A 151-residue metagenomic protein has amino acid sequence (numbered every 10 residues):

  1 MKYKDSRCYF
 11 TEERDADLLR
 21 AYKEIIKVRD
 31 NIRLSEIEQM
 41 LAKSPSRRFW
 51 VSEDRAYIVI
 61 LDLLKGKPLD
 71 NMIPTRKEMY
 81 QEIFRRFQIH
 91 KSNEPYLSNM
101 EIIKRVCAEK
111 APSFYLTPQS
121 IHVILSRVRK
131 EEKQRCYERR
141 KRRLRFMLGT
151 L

Functional and structural regions predicted by a protein language model:
M1-K27, L34-Q39, K43-N93, C136-L151: Basic, amphipathic alpha-helix used for nucleic-acid engagement in HTH/winged-helix/SANT-Myb modules and analogous
I37-R47, E101-S113: DNA-recognition alpha helix
K77, Y96-L97, Y115: Short, well-ordered coil↔helix boundary/capping segments
C107-Q134: Terminal recognition/anchoring or ligand-binding modules at protein termini
